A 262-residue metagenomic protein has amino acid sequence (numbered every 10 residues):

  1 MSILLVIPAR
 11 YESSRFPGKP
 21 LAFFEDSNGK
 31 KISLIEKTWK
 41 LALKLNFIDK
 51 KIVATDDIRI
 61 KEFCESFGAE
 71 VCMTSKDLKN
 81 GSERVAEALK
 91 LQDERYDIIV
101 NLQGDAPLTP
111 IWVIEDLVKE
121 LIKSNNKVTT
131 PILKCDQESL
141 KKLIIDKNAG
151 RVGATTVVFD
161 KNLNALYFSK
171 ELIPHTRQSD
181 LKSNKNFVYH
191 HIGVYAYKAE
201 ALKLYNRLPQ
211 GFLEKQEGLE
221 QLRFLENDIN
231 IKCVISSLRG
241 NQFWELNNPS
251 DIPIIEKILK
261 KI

Functional and structural regions predicted by a protein language model:
M1-G18: N-terminal nucleotide-binding beta1-loop-alpha1 segment
S2-I7, A42, K51, N248: Hydrophobic targeting segments
P20-D26, C72, Q210: Short glycine-enriched, charge-decorated loop/helix-capping segments at active-site entrances that position
K31-K50, F67, E226: A short, N-terminal amphipathic alpha-helix
I48, E94-Y96, K123-N126, I229: Short, high-confidence coil segments that cap the C-terminus of an alpha-helix and link into the following beta-strand
I58-D116: Short phosphate-binding loop-to-helix
E94, F168, K182-I262: Conserved alpha/beta core of the MobA/IspD/sugar-nucleotide pyrophosphorylase nucleotidyltransferase superfamily
T109-L208: Conserved core of the sugar-phosphate nucleotidyltransferase
